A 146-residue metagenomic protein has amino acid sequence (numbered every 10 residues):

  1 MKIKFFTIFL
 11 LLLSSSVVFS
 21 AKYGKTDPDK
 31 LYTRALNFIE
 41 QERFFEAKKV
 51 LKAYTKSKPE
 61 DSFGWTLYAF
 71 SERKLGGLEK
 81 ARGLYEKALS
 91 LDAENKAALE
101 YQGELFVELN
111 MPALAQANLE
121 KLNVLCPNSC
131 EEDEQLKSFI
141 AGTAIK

Functional and structural regions predicted by a protein language model:
T26-S57: Alpha-helical segment of the N-proximal tetratricopeptide repeat
D29, F63, A97, E131-Q135: Start-of-helix register in tetratricopeptide repeats
E40-Q41, K74-L75, E108-L109, L125 (+1 more regions): Register position in tetratricopeptide repeats
A53-Y54, K87-A88, K121-L122: Canonical positions in the second alpha-helix
S57, L91, V124-N128: Structural marker of alpha-solenoid helical repeat scaffolds
L67, Y101, Q135-F139: Canonical tetratricopeptide repeat
